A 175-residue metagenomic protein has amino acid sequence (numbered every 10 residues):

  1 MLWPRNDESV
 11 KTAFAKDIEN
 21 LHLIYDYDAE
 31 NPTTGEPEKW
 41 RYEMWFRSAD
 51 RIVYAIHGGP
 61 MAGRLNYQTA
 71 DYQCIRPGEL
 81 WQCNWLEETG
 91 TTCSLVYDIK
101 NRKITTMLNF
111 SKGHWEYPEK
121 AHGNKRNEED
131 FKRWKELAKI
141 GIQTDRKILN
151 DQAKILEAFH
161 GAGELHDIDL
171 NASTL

Functional and structural regions predicted by a protein language model:
M1, W81-L175: Beta-sheet ligand-binding and adhesion/scaffold domains
M1-E38, G163-H166, L175: Tryptophan-anchored aromatic micro-motifs
H22-I24, V53, Q82: Beta-strand secondary-structure signal
Y25-N31, I56-P60, E87: Short acidic, glycine-rich loop/turn motifs
E38-A70: N-terminal glycine/threonine-rich, aromatic-flanked beta-hairpin/loop signature
F46-D50, R76-P77, K100: Residue-level recognition of beta-strand termini and adjacent short loop/turns
G58-Y97: Contiguous, well-ordered beta-strand patches that form the walls/edges of small beta-barrel/beta-sandwich domains
